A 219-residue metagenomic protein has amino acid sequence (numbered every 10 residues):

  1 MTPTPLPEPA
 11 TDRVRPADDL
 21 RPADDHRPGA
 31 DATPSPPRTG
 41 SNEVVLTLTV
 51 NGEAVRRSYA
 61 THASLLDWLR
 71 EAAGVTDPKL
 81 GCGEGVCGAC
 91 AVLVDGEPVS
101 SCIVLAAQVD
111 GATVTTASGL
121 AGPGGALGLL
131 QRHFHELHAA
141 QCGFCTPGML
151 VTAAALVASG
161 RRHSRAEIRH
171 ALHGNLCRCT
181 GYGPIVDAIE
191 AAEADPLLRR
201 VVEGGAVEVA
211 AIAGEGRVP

Functional and structural regions predicted by a protein language model:
M1-P219: Signature of N-terminal electron-transfer/Fe-S-associated modules in redox systems
